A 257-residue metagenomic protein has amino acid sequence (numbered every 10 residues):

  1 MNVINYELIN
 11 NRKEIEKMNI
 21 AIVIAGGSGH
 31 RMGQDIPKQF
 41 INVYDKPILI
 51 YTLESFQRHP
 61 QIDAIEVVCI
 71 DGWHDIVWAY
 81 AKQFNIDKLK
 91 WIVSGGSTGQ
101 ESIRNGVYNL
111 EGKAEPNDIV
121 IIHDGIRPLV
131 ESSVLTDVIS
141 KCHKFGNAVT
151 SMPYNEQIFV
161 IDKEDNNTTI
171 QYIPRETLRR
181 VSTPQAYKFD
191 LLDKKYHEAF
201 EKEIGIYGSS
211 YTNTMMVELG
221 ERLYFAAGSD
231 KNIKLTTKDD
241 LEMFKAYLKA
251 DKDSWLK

Functional and structural regions predicted by a protein language model:
Y6-K17: Short, Lys/Arg-enriched N-terminal segments with co-localized hydrophobic residues within the first ~10-30 amino acids
K17-D75: N-terminal glycine-rich phosphate-binding loop and ensuing alpha1 helix
V23, L49, G106, D124 (+3 more regions): Residue-level signal for inorganic ion chemistry
N42, L129, Y172, A186 (+1 more regions): Short aromatic/basic micro-patch
H59-Q61, Q83-K88, K113-A114: Short helix-capping segments at alpha-helix termini
W91, T98-K163, S182: Conserved beta-loop-beta/alpha segment of the NTase-like Rossmann-fold superfamily that binds/positions NTPs
V160-Q185: Short, flexible, basic/aromatic active-site loop/helix in glycosyltransferases
R179-K257: Conserved alpha/beta core of the MobA/IspD/sugar-nucleotide pyrophosphorylase nucleotidyltransferase superfamily
